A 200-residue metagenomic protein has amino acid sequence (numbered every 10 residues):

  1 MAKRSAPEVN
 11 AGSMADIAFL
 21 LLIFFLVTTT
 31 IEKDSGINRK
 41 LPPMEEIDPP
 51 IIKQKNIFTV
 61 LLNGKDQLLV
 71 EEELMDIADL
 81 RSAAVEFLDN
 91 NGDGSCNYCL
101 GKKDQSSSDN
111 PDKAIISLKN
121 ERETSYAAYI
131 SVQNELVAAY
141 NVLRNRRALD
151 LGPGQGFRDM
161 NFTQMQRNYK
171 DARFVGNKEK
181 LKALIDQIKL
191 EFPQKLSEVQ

Functional and structural regions predicted by a protein language model:
M1-K40: Short terminal targeting/anchoring segments
I31-Q200: Long, low-hydrophobicity, acidic/polar, solvent-exposed interaction domains
